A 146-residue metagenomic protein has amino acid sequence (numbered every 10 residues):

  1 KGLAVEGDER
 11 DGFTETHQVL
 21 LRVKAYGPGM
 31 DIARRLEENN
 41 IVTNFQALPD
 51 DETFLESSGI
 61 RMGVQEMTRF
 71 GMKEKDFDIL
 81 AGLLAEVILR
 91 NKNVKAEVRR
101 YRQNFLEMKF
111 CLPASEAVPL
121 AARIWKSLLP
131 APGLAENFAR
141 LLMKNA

Functional and structural regions predicted by a protein language model:
K1-R34, V42-S58, K126: Conserved small-domain helix->loop->beta segment predominantly found in fold-type I
N39-T43, I88: A common structural junction motif
F54-A146: PLP-dependent enzyme catalytic core of the Aspartate aminotransferase-like
